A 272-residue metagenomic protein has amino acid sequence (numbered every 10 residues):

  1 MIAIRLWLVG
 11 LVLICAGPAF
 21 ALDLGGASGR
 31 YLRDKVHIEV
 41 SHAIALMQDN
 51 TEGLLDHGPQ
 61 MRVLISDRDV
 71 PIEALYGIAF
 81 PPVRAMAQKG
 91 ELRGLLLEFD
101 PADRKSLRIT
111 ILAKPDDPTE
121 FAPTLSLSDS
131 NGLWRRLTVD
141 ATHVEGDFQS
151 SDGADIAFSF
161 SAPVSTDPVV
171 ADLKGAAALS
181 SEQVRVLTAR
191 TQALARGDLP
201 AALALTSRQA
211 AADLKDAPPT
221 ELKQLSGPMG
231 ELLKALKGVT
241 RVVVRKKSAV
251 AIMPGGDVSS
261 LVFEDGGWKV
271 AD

Functional and structural regions predicted by a protein language model:
W7-P18: Bacterial N-terminal signal peptides
L22-L125: An ectodomain-focused feature that recognizes extracytoplasmic/extracellular
L96-P163: Acidic, glycine-rich flexible loop segments
G146-F158, A249-E264: Short, exposed beta-strand-loop hairpins at the edges of beta-sheets in extracellular/periplasmic proteins
T166-R196: Short, low-complexity N-terminal intrinsically disordered segments enriched in polar/charged residues
D167-L173, G256-D272: Short beta-strand edge/turn micro-motifs at domain boundaries
D198-D213: Short, well-ordered alpha-helical segments enriched in acidic and aromatic residues
L214-S260, D272: Surface-exposed, charged secondary-structure patches
